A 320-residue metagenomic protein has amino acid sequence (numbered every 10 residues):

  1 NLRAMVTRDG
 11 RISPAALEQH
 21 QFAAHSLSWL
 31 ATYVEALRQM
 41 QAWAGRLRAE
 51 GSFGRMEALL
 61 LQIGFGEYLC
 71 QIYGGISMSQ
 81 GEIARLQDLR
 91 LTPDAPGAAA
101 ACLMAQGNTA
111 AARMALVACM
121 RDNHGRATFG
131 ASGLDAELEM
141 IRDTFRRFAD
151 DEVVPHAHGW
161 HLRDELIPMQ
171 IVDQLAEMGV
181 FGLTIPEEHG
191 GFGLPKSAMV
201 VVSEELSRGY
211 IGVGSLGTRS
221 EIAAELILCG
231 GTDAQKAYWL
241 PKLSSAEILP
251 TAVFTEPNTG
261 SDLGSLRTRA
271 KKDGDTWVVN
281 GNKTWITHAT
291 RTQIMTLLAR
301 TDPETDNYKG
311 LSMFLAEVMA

Functional and structural regions predicted by a protein language model:
N1-K196, V200, E205-S207, V213 (+2 more regions): Flavin-dependent oxidoreductase catalytic core characteristic of acyl-CoA dehydrogenase/oxidase-like enzymes
H25, W29, A224-G231, R269: Short, well-ordered beta-strand elements within core beta-sheets of diverse protein domains
V153, G214-A234, G260, T276: N-terminal glycine-rich flavin-associated loop
Q174, D262-N280: Cytochrome P450 C-terminal beta-domain/meander region
E188, F254-T259, T284-W285: Short, solvent-exposed loop/turn elements at beta->coil junctions and helix N-caps that rim active or binding pockets
R219, L243, G260-L263, K271-K272 (+2 more regions): Solvent-exposed alpha-helices and their adjacent loops that cap or buttress functional pockets in soluble metabolic
A246-F254, L298: A short, Trp-centered hydrophobic/proline-enriched beta-strand micro-motif
T276, N280-A320: A short core secondary-structure module
